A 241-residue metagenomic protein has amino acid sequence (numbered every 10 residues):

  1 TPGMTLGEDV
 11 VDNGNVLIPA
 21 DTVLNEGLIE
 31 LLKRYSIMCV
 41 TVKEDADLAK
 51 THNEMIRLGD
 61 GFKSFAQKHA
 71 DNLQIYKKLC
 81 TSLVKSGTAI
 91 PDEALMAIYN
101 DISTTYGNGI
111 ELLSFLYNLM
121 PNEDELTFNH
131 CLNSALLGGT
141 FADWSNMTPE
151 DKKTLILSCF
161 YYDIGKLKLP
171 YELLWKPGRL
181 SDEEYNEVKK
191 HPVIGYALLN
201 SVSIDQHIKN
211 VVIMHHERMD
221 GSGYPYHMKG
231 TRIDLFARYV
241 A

Functional and structural regions predicted by a protein language model:
T1-V23: Polyanionic, low-complexity intrinsically disordered segments
L17, Y35, V40-E44, A49: N-terminal targeting leaders
V42-E44, F160, K166-L173, G223-K229: Short amphipathic alpha-helical segments at helix boundaries and their inter-helical linkers
K50-K189, Y196-V202, H207: Acidic/His-rich, divalent-metal-binding segments that scaffold phosphate/diphosphate chemistry
C159, L199-A241: Histidine/acidic-rich helix-loop-helix segments that form or flank divalent-metal centers in metalloenzyme catalytic
